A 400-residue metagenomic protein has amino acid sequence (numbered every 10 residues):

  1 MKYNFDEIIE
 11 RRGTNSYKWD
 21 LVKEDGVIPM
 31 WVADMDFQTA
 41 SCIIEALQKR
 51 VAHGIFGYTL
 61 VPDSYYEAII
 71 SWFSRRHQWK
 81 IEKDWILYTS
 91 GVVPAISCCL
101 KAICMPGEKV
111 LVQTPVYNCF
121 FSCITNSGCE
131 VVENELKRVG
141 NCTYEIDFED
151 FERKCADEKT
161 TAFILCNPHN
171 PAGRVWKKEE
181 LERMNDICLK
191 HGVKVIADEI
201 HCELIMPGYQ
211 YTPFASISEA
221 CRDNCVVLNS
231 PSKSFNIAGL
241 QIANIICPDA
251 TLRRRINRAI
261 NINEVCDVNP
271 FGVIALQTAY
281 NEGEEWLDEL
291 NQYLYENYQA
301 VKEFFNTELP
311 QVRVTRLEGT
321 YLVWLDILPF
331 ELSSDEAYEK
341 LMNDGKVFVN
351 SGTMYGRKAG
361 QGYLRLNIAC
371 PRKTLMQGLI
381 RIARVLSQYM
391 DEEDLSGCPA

Functional and structural regions predicted by a protein language model:
K2-G91, C98, A279-E282, Q388-Y389 (+1 more regions): N-terminal small-domain helix-loop-helix segment of the aminotransferase-like
E45, E219-Y295, E303, R384-L386 (+1 more regions): Conserved core segment of the aminotransferase class I/II
Q48, E152-C155, N185, L189 (+3 more regions): A structural alpha-helix within SAM-dependent methyltransferase catalytic domains
F56-D186, E203-L204, Y211-S216, A220 (+2 more regions): Conserved core of the PLP fold type I
V112, E133, A197, V349-S351: Hydrophobic residues in well-ordered beta-strands that form the structural core
V273, Q277, Y293-K302, V314-I327: Conserved glycine-rich beta-strand-loop-beta hairpin in the small C-terminal domain of fold type I
E331-S333, K340-F348, Y355-A400: PLP-dependent enzyme catalytic core of the Aspartate aminotransferase-like
